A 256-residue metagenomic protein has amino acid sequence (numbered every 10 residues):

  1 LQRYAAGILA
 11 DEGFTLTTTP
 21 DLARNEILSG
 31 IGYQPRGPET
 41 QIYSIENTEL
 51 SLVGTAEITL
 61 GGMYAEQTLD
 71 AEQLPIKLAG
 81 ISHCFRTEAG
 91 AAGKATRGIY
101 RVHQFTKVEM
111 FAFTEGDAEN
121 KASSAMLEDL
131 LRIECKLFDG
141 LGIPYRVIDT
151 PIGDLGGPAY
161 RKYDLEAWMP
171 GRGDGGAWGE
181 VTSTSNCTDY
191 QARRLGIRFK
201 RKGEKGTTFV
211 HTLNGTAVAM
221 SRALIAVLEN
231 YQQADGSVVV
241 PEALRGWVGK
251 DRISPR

Functional and structural regions predicted by a protein language model:
Q2-R256: TRNA-recognition modules of translation machinery and tRNA-sensing kinases, especially anticodon-binding
